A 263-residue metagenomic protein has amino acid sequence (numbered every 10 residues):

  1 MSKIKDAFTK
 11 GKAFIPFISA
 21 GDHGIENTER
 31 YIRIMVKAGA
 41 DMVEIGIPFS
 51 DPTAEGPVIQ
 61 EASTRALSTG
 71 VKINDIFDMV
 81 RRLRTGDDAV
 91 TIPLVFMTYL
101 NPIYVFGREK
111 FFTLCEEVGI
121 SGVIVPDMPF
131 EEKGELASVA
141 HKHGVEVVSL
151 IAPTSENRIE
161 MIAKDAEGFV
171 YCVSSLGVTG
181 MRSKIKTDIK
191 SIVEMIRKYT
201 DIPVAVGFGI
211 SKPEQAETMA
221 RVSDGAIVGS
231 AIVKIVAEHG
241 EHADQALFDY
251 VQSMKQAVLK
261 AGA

Functional and structural regions predicted by a protein language model:
M1-A7, S50-E61, S68-R81, Y104-K110 (+5 more regions): Active-site-adjacent beta->alpha loops and helix N-cap segments on the catalytic face of soluble alpha/beta enzymes
M1-F17, M79-T85, G262-A263: N-terminal amphipathic alpha-helix/helix-capping segment at the start of soluble metabolic enzymes
F14-I18, V43-I45, L94-T98, V123-V125 (+4 more regions): Hydrophobic faces of well-ordered beta-strands that scaffold small-molecule active sites in alpha/beta enzyme cores
P16, M35, G46, C115 (+4 more regions): Conserved, mostly hydrophobic/aromatic
S19-G24, M97-V105, P129-F130, L150-T154 (+1 more regions): Glycine-rich beta-to-alpha transition loops that act as phosphate-gripper elements at the mouths of alpha/beta enzyme
I25-V36, T154-K164, V206, I210-A226: Catalytic cores of alpha/beta
D41-D51, I120-I124, P129-E132, S174-G180 (+2 more regions): Glycine-rich phosphate-binding active-site loops on the catalytic face of alpha/beta enzymes
E194-I202, S211-A263: Alpha/beta catalytic cores of nucleotide-metabolism and tRNA/nucleoside-modifying enzymes
